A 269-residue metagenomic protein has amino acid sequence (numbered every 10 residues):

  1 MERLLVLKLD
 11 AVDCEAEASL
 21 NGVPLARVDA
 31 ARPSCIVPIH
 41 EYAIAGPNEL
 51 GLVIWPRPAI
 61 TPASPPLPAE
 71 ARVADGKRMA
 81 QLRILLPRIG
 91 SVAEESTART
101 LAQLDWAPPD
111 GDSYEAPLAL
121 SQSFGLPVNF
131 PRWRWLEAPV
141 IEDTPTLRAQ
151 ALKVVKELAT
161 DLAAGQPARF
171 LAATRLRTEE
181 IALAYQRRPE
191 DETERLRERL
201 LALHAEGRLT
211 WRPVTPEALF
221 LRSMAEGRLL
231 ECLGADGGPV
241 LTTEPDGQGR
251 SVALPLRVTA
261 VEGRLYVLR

Functional and structural regions predicted by a protein language model:
M1-A16, V53-R269: Beta-strand-rich recognition domains
R3-T61: Accessory beta-strand-rich segments of carbohydrate-active enzymes
